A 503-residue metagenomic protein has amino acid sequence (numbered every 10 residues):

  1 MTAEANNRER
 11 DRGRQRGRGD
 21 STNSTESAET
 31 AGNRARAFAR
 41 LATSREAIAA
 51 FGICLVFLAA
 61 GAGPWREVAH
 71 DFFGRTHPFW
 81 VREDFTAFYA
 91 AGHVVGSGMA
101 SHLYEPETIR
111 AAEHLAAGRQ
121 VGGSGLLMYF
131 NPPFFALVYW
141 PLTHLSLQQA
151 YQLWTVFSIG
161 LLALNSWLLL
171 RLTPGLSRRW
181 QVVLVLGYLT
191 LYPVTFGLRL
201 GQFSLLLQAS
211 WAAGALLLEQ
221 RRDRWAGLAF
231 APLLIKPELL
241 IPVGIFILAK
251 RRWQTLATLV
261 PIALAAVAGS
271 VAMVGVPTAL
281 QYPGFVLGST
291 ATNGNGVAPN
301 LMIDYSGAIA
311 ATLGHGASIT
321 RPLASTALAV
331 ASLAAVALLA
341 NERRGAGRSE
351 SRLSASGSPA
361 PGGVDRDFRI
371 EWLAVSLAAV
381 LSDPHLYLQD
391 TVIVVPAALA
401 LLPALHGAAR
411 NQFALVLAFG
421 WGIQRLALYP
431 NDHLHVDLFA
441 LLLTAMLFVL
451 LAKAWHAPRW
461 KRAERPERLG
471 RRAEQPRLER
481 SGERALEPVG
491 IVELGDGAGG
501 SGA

Functional and structural regions predicted by a protein language model:
M1, D20, A28, K236 (+3 more regions): Generic structural signal for short, solvent-exposed loop/turn connectors between secondary structure elements
M1-R36, R348-R366, H456-A503: Short, intrinsically disordered terminal tails adjacent to the first/last structured region
T2-E4, T30-A226, I247-R352, P361-T391 (+2 more regions): Primarily membrane-embedded glycan-assembly and transfer machineries that use lipid-linked glycans
G74, V194, A226-L228, P361 (+6 more regions): Residue-level detector of transmembrane insertion/anchoring sites
M99, L234, A334-V336, L353 (+6 more regions): Hydrophobic alpha-helical elements and their junctions with loops/disorder across both membrane and soluble proteins
L162, A231-I245: Long, hydrophobic, well-ordered secondary-structure blocks that form the structural core and pocket-lining surfaces
W211-L216, P237-E238, A266, G288-A291 (+2 more regions): Alpha-helical transmembrane segments and their membrane-interface exit regions
A400-R468, G490-L494, G502-A503: Aromatic-enriched
